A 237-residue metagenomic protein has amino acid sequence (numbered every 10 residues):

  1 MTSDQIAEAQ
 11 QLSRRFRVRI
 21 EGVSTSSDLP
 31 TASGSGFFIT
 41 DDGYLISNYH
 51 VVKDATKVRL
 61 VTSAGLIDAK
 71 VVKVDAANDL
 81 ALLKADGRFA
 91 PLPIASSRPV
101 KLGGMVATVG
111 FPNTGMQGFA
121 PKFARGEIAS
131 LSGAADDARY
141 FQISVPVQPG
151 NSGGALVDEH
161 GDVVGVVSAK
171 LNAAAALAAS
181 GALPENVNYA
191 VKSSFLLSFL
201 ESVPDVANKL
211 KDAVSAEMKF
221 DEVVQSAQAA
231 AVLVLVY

Functional and structural regions predicted by a protein language model:
M1-D4: Alpha-helical protein-protein interaction scaffolds
A7, L12-S26, P91, P112-F119 (+1 more regions): C-terminal cap/linker of serine protease catalytic domains
T31-S33, D54, Q148-S152: Short, small/polar residue-rich loop motifs at catalytic or cofactor-binding pockets
S33, T40-G118, D136-Y140, S202-S215: Conserved active-site neighborhood of the chymotrypsin/trypsin-like protease fold
F37, D68-K70, A107, E127 (+2 more regions): Residues located in well-ordered beta-strands
F37, P146-K170: Catalytic nucleophile loop of clan PA
T40, F123, D158: Short, acidic, Ser/Thr-enriched surface-loop or helix-capping motifs
A120-S132, A179-A182: Short, compositionally biased
